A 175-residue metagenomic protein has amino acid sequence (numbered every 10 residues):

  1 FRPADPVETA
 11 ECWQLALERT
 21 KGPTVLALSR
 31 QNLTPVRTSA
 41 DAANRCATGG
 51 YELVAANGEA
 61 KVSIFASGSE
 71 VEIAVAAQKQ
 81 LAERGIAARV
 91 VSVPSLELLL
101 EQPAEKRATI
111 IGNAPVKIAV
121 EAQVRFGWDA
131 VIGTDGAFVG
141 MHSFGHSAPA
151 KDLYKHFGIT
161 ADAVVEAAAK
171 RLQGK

Functional and structural regions predicted by a protein language model:
F1-R2, F65: Short catalytic-loop micro-motif centered on adjacent basic/acidic residues
T9-C12, A16-K175: Thiamine diphosphate
